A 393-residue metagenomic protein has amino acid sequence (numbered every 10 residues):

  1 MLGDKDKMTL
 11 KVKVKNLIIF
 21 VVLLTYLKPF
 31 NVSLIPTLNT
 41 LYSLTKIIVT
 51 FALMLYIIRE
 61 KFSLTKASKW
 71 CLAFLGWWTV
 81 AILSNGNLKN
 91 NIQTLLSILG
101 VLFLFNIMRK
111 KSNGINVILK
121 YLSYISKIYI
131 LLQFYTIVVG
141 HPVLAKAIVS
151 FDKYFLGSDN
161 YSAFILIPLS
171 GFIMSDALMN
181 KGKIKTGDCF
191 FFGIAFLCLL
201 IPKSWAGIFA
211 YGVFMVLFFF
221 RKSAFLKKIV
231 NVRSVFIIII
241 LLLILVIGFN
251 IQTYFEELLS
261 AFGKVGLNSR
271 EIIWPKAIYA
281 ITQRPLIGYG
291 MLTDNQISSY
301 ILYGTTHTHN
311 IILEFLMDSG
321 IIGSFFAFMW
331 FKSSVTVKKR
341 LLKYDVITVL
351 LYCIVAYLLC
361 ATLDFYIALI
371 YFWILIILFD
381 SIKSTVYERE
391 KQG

Functional and structural regions predicted by a protein language model:
M1-I58, G76-N85, T136, Y357-L359: N-terminal signal-anchor transmembrane segment
M1-V14, E60, M179-N180, I184 (+2 more regions): A juxtamembrane structural motif centered on a specific transmembrane helix
F51-E60, W78-F134, F172-D176, F225 (+2 more regions): Transmembrane alpha-helical segments and their membrane-water interfaces
N116-L144, G157-R221: Alpha-helical transmembrane segments of multi-pass inner-membrane proteins
Y135, F219-A261, I278-T282: A membrane-periplasm/extracellular boundary helix in multi-pass inner-membrane enzymes that assemble envelope glycans
G171, D345-G393: Transmembrane alpha-helices of multi-pass inner-membrane enzymes
L259-S319: Long extracytoplasmic/lumenal interhelical loops at the membrane interface of multi-pass membrane proteins
Y303-K338, L359: A conserved mid-to-late transmembrane alpha helix and its immediate loop/hinge that forms the functional core
